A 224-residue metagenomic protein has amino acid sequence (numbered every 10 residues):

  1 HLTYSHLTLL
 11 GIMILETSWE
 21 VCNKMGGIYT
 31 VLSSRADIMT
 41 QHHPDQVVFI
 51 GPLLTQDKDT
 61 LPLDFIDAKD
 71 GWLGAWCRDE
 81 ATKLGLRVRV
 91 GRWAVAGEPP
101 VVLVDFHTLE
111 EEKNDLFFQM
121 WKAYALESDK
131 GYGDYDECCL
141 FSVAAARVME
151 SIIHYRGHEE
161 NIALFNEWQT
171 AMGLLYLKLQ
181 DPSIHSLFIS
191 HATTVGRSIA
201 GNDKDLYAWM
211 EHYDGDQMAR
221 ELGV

Functional and structural regions predicted by a protein language model:
H1-V224: Catalytic cores of nucleotide-sugar-dependent glycosyltransferases that transfer UDP/GDP/TDP-activated
